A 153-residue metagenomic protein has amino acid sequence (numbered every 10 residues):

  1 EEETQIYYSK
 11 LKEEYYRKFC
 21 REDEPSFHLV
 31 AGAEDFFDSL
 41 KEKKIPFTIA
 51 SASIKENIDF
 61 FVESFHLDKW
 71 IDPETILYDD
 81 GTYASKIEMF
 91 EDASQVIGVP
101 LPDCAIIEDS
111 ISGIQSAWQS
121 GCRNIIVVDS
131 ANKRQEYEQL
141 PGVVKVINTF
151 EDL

Functional and structural regions predicted by a protein language model:
E1, Q5-S9, I58: Short amphipathic alpha-helix in the helical subdomain of ABC transporter nucleotide-binding domains
E1-E2, R21-E24, D68: Short helix-coil transition/hinge motifs at the ends and kinks of transmembrane helices, capturing the brief
Y8-F19, K69-T75: Short, basic/glycine-rich phosphate-binding loops at helix/coil junctions that contact nucleotide phosphates
K18-I49, D59: Short, acidic loop-to-helix structural element flanking the phosphoryl-transfer center in phosphate-processing enzymes
D38, K55, F60-L153: Asp-based, Mg2+/Mn2+-dependent phosphohydrolase catalytic module
S51-S53: Conserved phosphate-coupling serine/threonine residues in phosphotransfer and NTP-handling enzymes
